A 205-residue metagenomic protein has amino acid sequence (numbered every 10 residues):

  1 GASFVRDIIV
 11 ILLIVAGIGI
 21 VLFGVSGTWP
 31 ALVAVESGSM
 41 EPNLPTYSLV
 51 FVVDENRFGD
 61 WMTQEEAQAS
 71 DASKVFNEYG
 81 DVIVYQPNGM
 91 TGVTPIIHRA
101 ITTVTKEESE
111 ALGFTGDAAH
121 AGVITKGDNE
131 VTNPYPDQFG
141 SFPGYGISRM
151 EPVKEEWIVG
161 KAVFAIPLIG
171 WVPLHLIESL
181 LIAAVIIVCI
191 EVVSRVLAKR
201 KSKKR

Functional and structural regions predicted by a protein language model:
G1-S73, A165-R205: Protein maturation boundaries and topogenic segments
I14-I18, A31-A34, N77-D81, K106 (+1 more regions): Short amphipathic alpha-helical surface micro-motifs
P30-V33, P95-H98, E156: Small-residue-enriched segments and motifs
E36, E41-A121: Membrane-proximal low-complexity regions enriched in glycine and acidic/polar residues
K74, K106-E107, K126, K154 (+2 more regions): Context-gated lysine
T115-G170: Extended, hydrophilic extramembrane loops/domains of integral membrane proteins
